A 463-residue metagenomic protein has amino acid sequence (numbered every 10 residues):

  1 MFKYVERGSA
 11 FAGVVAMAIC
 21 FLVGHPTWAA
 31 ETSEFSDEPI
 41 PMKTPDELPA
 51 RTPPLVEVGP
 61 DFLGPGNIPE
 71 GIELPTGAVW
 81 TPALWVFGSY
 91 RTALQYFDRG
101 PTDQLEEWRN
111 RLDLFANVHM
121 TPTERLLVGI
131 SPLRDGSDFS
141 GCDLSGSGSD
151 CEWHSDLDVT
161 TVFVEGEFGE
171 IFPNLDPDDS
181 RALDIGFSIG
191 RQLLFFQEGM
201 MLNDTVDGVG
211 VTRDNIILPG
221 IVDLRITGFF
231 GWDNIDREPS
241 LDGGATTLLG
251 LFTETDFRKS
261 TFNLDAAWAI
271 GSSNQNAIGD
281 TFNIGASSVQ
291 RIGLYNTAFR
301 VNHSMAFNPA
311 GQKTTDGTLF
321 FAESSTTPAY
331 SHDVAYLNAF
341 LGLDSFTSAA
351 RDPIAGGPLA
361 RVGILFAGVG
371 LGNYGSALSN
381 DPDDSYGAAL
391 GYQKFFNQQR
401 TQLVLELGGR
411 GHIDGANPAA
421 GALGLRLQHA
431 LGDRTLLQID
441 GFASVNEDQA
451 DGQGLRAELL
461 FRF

Functional and structural regions predicted by a protein language model:
F2, V23-L105, F115, H119-T123: N-terminal periplasmic/intermembrane-space "pro-region" immediately following the signal or transit peptide
E70-V86, N117-L126, F168-I185, I216-R225 (+5 more regions): Short loop/turn motifs that connect adjacent beta-strands in outer-membrane beta-barrel proteins
L74-T76, D113-F115, F163-E165, G210-D214 (+6 more regions): Outer-membrane beta-barrel architecture
G100-W108, M120-I185, G415-P418, Q449-Q453: Surface-exposed loop and membrane-interface regions of Gram-negative outer-membrane beta-barrel proteins
T102-W108, C151-D156, G199-D204, L241-A245 (+5 more regions): Replace "Gram-negative outer membrane beta-barrel proteins" with "bacterial and organellar outer membrane beta-barrel
A182-G186, Q192-P358: Signature for the C-terminal beta-barrel architecture of outer-membrane proteins
N263-Q312, A349-G432, Q438: Outer membrane beta-barrel transmembrane domains
A450-F463: Outer-membrane beta-barrel "beta-signal"
